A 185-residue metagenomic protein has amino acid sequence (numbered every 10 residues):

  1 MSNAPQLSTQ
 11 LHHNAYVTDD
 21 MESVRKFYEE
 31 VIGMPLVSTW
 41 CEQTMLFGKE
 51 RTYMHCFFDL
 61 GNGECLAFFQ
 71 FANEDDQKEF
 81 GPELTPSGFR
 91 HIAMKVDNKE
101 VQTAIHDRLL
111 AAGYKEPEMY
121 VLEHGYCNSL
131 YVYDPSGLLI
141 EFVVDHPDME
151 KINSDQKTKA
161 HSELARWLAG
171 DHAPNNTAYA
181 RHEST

Functional and structural regions predicted by a protein language model:
M1-N3, Q77-P82: Short beta-strand/turn micro-motifs at beta-sheet edges
M1-P5, H106-T185: Vicinal oxygen chelate
L11-D19, F57-G61, E79-R108, N128-Y133: Vicinal oxygen chelate
V17-C65: Core segments of cupin and vicinal oxygen chelate
K26-E30, I105-L110: Short amphipathic alpha-helices in soluble, non-transmembrane regions that often serve as interface/regulatory elements
Q43-L46, E74-F80: A short, acidic/glycine-rich surface segment
C65-F68, E141-F142: Short glycine-/small-residue motifs
